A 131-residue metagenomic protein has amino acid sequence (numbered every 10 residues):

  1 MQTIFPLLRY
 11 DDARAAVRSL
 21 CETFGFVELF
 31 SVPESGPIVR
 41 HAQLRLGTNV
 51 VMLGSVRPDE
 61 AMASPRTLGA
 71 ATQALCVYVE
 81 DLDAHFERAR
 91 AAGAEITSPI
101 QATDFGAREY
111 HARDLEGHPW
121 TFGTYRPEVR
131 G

Functional and structural regions predicted by a protein language model:
M1-L7, V17-R18, F24-E80, H85-R113 (+1 more regions): Vicinal oxygen chelate
R9-D12: Short, surface-exposed ligand-recognition loops at beta-strand->loop->(often short) alpha-helix junctions that present
E116: C-terminal catalytic core of tyrosine-transesterase DNA break-rejoin enzymes
